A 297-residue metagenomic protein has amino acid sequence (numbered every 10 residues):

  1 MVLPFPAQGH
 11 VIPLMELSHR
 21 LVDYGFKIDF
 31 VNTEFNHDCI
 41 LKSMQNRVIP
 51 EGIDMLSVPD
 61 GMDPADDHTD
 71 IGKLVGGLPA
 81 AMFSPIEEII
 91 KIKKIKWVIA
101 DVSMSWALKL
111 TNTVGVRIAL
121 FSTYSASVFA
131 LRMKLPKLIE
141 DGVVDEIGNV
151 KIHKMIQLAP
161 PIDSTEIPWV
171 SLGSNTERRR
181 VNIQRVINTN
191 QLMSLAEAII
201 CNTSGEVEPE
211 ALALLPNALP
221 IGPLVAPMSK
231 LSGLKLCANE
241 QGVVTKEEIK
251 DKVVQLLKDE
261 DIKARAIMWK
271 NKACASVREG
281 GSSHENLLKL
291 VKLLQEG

Functional and structural regions predicted by a protein language model:
M1-G297: Glycosyltransferase specificity loop/lid
